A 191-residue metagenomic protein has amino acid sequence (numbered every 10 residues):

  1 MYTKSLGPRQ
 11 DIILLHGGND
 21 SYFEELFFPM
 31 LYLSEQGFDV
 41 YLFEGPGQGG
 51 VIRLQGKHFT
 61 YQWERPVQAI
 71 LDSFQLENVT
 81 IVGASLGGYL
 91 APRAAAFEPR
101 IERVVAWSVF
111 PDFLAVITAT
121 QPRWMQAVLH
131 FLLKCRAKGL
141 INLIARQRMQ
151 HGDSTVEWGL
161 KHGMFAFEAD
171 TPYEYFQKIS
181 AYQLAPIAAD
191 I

Functional and structural regions predicted by a protein language model:
S5-I13: Proline/glycine-enriched tight loop/beta-turn segments at coil->beta junctions that connect or precede beta-strands
L15-H16, F43-G45, W107: Alpha/beta-hydrolase
N19-L31: The serine-hydrolase catalytic nucleophile loop
E25, G56-T80, Y89-R93: Alpha/beta-hydrolase active-site loop
L33-G50: Conserved alpha/beta-hydrolase
I81-G83, G88-P99, V104-W107, P111: Short glycine-enriched nucleophile-adjacent loop and the immediately C-terminal alpha-helix near the catalytic center
A106-F131: Flexible "cap/lid" loop of the alpha/beta hydrolase fold
L140-I191: Serine-hydrolase catalytic core
